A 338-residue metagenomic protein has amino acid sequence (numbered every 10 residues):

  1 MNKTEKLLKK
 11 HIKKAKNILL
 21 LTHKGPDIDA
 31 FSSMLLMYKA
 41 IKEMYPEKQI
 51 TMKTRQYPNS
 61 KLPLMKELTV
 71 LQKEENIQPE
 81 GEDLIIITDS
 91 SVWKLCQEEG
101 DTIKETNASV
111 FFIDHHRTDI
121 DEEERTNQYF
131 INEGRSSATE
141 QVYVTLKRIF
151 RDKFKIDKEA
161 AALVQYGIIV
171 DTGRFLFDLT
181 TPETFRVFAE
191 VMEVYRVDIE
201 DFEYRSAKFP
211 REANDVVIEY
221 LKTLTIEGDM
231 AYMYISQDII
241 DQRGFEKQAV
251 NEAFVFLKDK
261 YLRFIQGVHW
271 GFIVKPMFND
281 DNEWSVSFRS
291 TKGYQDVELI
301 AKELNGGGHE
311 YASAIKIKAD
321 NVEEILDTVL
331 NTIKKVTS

Functional and structural regions predicted by a protein language model:
M1-L7, T102-F112, E133-V142: An acidic intrinsically disordered interaction segment
N2-K24, A30-E67, N76-L84, Q165 (+2 more regions): Hydrophobic helix-and-loop "lid/oligomerization" segment in the mid-to-C-terminal part of catalytic domains
I41, Y45, I103, L146-F150: Active-site catalytic pocket residues across diverse enzymes, especially alpha/beta-hydrolases
E67-Q128: Active-site cofactor/cluster-binding pocket
E75-N76, E99-T102, Y129-I131, F154 (+2 more regions): A generic local secondary-structure boundary/capping motif
T106, I149-K155, N279-D281, A319-D320: Short, glycine- and charge-enriched coil/turn segments that flank and shape catalytic ligand pockets
V110-F112, Q128-F130, M230-Y232, I273: Conserved beta-strand scaffold positions in the cores of enzyme catalytic domains, especially in NTP/NDP-utilizing
H115-A189: Short alpha-helices
